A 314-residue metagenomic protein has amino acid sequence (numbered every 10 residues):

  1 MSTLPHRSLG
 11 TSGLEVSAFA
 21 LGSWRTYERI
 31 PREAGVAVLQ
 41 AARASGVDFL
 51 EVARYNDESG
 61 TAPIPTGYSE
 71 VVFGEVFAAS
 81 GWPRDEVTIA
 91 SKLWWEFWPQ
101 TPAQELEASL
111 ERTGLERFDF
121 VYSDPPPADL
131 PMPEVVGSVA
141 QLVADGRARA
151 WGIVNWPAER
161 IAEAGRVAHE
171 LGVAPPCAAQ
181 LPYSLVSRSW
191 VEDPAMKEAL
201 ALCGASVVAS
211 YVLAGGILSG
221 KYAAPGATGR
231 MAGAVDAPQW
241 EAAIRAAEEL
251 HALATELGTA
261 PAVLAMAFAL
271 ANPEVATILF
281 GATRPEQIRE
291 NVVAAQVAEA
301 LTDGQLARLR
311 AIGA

Functional and structural regions predicted by a protein language model:
M1-D85: N-terminal binding-site loop/beta-alpha segment at the start of enzyme catalytic domains that lines or forms
L9, L21, L50, F73 (+8 more regions): Conserved, mostly hydrophobic/aromatic
G10-G13, R43-A44, G74-R84, E107-L115 (+2 more regions): Acidic (Asp/Glu)-rich catalytic clusters
G22-E33, S91-T101, D124-P125, D129: Active-site mouth loops of central-metabolism enzymes
I30-A42, W98-R112, I161-R166: Short, acidic/polar
D85-E96, F120-D124, A179-Y183: A short, structured active-site edge motif that brings together acidic residues
T113-P131: Active-site groove signature of glycoside hydrolases
P126-A314: Beta/alpha (TIM)-barrel catalytic core signal, keyed to glycine-rich beta->alpha loops juxtaposed to Asp/Glu that bind
